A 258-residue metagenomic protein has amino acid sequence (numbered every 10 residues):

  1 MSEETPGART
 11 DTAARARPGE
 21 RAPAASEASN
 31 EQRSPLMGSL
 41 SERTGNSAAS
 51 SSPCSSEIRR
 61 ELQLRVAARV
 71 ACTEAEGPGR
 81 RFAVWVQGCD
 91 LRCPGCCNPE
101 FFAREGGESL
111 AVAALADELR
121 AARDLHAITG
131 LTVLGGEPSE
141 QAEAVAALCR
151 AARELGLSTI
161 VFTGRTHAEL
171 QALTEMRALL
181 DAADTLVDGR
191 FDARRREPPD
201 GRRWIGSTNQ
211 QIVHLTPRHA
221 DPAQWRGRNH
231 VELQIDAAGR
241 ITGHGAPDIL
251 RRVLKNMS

Functional and structural regions predicted by a protein language model:
S2-D11, R15-G19, E27, E31-L40 (+5 more regions): N-terminal [4Fe-4S]-dependent radical SAM core
P53, E57-A71, R80, C97-T174 (+1 more regions): Conserved Radical SAM active-site core
S139-R153, R196-R240: P-loop/Walker A phosphate-binding loop and immediately adjacent motor/lid segment at beta-alpha junctions
T163-G164, G189-F191: Short secondary-structure boundary segments
A178-D181, W204-G206: Short, conserved loop/helix-junction motifs that constitute active-site signature segments in enzyme catalytic cores
D184: Receiver (REC) domain switch/active-site residues of two-component response regulators
R228-S258: Charged phosphate-binding loop/patch that engages nucleotide di/tri-phosphates or the phosphate backbone of nucleic
